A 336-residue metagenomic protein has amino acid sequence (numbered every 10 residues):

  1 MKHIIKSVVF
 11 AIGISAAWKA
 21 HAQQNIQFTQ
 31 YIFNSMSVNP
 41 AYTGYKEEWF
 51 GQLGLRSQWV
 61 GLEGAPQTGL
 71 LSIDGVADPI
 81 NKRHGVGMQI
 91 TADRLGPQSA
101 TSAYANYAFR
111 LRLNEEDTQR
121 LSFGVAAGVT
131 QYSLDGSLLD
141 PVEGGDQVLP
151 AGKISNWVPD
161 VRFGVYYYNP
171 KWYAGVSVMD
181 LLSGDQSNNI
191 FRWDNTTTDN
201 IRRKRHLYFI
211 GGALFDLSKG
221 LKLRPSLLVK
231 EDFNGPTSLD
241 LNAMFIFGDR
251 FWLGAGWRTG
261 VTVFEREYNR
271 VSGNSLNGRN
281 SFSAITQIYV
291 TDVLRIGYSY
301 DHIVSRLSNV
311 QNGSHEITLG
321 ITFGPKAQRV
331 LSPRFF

Functional and structural regions predicted by a protein language model:
M1-K2, D216: Serine/threonine-rich low-complexity intrinsically disordered regions
K2-F10: Sec-dependent signal peptide recognition, specifically the positively charged N-region followed immediately by
Q23-F336: Subset of outer-membrane beta-barrel
